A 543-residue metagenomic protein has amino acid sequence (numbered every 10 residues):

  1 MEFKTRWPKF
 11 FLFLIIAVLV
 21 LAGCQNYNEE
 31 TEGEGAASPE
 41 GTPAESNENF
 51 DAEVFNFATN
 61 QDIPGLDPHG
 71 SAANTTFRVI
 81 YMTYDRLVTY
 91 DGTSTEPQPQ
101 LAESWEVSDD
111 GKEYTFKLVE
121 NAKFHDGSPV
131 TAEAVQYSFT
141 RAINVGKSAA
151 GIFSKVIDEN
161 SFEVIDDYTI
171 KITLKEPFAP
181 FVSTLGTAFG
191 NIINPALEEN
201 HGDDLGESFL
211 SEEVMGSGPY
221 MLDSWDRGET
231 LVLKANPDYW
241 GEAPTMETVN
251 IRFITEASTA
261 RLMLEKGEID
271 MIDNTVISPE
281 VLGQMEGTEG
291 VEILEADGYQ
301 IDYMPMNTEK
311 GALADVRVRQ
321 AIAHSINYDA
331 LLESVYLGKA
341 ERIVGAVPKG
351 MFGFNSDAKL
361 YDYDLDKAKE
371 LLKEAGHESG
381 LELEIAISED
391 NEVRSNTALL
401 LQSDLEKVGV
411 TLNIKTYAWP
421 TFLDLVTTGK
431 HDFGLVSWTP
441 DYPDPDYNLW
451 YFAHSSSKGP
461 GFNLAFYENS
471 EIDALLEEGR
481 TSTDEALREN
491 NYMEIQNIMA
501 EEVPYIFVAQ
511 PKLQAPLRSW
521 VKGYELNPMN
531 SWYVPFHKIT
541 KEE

Functional and structural regions predicted by a protein language model:
A58-V107, T140, M215-G216: N-terminal lobe/hinge region of extracytoplasmic solute-binding protein
D91-G92, T187-P244, T248, D366 (+1 more regions): Gly/Pro-rich hinge or "lid" segments in bacterial periplasmic/extracellular proteins
T131-S138, D167-T173, G218-P219, M246-T248 (+4 more regions): Alpha-helical secondary-structure segments
S154-E199: Surface-exposed binding/hinge segments that line and control ligand-binding clefts or catalytic entry sites
N236-V281, T411: Ligand-site clamp/hinge motif
E341-E374, E392-R394: Structural transition elements
L371, A515-E543: Long beta-strand-rich cores associated with HINT superfamily self-processing modules
N413-F422, W450-S519, E543: Extracytoplasmic/peripheral linker and loop segments enriched in polar/acidic and small residues with frequent Thr/Pro
